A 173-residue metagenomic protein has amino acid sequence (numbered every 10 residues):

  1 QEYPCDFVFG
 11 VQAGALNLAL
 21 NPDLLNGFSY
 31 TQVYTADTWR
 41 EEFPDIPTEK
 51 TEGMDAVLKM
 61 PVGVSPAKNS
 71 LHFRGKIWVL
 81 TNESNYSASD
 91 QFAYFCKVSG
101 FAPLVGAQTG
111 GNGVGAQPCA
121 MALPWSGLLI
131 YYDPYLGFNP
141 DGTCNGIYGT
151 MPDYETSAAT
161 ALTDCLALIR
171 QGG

Functional and structural regions predicted by a protein language model:
Q1-G173: C-terminal "post-core" interaction segments
